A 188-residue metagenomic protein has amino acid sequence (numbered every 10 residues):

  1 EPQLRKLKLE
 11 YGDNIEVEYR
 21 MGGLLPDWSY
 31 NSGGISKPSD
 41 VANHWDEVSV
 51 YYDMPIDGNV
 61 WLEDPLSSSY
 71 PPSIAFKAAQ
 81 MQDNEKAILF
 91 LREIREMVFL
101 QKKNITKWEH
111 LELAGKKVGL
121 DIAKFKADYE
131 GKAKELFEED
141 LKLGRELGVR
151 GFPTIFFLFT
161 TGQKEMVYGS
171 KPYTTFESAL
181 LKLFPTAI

Functional and structural regions predicted by a protein language model:
E1-K102, K107-W108: Structural alpha/beta surface segment adjacent to cysteine/selenocysteine redox centers across thiol/disulfide enzymes
E1-Y11, I15, E93-I188: C-terminal cap of thioredoxin/glutaredoxin-like
